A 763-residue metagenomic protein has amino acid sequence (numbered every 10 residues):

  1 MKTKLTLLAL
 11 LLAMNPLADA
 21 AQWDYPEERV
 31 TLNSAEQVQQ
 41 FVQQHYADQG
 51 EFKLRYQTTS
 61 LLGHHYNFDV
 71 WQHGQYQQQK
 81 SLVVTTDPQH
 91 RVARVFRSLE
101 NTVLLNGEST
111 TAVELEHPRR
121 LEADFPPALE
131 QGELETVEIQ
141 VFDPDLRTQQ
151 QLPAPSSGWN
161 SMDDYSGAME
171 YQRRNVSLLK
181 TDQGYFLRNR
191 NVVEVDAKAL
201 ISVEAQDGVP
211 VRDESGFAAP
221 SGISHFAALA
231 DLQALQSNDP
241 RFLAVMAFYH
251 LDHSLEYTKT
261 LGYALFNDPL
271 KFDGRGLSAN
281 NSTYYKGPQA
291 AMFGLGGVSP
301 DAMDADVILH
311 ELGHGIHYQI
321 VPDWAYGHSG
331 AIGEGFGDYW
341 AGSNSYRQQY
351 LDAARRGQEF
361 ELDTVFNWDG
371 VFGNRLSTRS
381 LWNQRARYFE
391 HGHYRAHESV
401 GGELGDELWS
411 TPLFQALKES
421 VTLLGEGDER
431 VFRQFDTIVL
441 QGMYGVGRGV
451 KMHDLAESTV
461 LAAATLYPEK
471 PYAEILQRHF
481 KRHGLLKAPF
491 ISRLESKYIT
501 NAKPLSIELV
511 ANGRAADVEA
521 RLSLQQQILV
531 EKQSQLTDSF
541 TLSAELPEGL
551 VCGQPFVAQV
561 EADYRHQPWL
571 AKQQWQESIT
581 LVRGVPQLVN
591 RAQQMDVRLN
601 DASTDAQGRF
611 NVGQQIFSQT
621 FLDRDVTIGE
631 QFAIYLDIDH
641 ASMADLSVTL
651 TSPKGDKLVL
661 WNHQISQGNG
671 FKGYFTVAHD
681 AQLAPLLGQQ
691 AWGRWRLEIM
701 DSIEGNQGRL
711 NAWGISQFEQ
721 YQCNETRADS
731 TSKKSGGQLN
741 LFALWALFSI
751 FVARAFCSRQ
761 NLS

Functional and structural regions predicted by a protein language model:
K2-D19: Gram-negative bacterial Sec-dependent N-terminal signal peptides
A13-L17, N344, F751-F756: Hydrophobic membrane-targeting alpha-helices
D19-I308, G315-F336, G342-R521, Q527-R583: Zymogen propeptides/activation segments of proteases
L486, E548-P555, E577-K733: Loop and turn regions of beta-sandwich accessory domains that flank beta-strands and are enriched in small/polar
F490-S496, V589-Q593, G737-L739: Disulfide-bonded cysteine-rich modules in secreted/extracellular proteins, activating on the conserved Cys frameworks
T731-A743: Short, threonine-centered small-residue motifs that mark membrane-proximal processing/anchoring sites and TM-junction
N740-R759: A cross-kingdom C-terminal cell-surface attachment/processing module
N761-S763: Cytoplasmic C-terminal tails of single-pass
